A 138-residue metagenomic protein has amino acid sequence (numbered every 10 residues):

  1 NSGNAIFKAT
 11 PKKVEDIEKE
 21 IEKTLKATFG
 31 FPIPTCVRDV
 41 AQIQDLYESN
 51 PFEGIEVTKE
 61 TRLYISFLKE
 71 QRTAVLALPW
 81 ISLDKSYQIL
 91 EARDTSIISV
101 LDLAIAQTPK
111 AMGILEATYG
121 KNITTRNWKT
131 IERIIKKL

Functional and structural regions predicted by a protein language model:
N1-L138: Surface-exposed, charge/polar-rich loops and edge strands
